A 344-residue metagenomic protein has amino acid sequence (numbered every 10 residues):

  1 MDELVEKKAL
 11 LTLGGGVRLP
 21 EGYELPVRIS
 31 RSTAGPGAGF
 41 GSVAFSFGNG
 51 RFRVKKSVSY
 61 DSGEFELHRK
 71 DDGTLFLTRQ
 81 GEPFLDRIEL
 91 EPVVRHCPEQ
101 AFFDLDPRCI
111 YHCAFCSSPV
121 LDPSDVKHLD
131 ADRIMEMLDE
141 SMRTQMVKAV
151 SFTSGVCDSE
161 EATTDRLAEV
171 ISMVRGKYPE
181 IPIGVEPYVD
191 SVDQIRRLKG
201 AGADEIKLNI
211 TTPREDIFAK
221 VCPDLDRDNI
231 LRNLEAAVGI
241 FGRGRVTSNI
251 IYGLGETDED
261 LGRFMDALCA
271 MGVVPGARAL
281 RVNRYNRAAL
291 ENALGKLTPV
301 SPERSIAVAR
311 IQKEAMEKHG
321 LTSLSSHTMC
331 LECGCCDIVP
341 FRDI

Functional and structural regions predicted by a protein language model:
M1-L77, G262-I344: Auxiliary Fe-S-binding modules of radical SAM enzymes
Y23-G37, F84-P119, D139-T144, K148-A149: N-terminal pre-triad scaffold of radical SAM enzymes
C109, V156-D158, P187-S191, I210-R214 (+3 more regions): Active-site-proximal loop/turn and secondary-structure-junction residues that shape catalytic pockets, frequently
S117-I134, S141-E169, M173-Q194, L198-N233 (+2 more regions): Core AdoMet radical
I134-M137, R166-V170, V174, Q194 (+4 more regions): A general structural detector for well-ordered alpha-helical segments in enzyme core domains, enriched
K177-Y178, N233-R245, I311-T322: A structural motif corresponding to the C-terminal end of an alpha-helix and its immediate exit/capping segment
G184, L234-E259, A279-N283: Conserved strand-turn element in the central/C-terminal portion of the radical SAM core barrel that lines
D190-G200, Y252-A270: Catalytic cores of alpha/beta
